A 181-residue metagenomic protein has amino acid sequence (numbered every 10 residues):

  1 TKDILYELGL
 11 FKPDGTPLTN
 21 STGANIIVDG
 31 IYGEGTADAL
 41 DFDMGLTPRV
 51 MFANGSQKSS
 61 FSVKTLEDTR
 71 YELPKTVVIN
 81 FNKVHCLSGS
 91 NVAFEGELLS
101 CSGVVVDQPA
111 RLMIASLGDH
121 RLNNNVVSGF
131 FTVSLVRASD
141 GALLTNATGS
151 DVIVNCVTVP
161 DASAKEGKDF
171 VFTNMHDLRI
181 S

Functional and structural regions predicted by a protein language model:
T1-S181: Short boundary segments that mark the start of a structured unit
